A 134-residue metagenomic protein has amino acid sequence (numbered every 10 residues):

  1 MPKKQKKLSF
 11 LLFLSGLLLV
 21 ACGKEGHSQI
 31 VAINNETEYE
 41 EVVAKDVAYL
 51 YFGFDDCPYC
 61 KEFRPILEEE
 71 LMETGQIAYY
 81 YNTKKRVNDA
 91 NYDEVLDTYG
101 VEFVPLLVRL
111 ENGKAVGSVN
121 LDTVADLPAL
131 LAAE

Functional and structural regions predicted by a protein language model:
P2, G23-Y49, D56, E134: Proteins that catalyze or organize thiol-disulfide redox chemistry and the adjacent proteostasis machinery handling
P2-F10: Bacterial N-terminal signal peptides that target proteins for export
L18-A21: C-terminal motif of bacterial Sec signal peptides marking the signal peptidase cleavage site
Y39-Q76: Local sequence-structure signature of Cys/Sec-based thiol-disulfide redox active-site neighborhoods
D55-Y59, K84-R86, K114-A115: Solvent-exposed loop/turn segments at secondary-structure junctions within structured extracellular/periplasmic domains
Q76-A90: Thiol-based oxidoreductase modules, predominantly thioredoxin-like and allied folds used for disulfide exchange
L96-V108: Structural micro-motif
V108-E134: Non-catalytic, surface beta->alpha helical segment in thiol-disulfide oxidoreductase systems
